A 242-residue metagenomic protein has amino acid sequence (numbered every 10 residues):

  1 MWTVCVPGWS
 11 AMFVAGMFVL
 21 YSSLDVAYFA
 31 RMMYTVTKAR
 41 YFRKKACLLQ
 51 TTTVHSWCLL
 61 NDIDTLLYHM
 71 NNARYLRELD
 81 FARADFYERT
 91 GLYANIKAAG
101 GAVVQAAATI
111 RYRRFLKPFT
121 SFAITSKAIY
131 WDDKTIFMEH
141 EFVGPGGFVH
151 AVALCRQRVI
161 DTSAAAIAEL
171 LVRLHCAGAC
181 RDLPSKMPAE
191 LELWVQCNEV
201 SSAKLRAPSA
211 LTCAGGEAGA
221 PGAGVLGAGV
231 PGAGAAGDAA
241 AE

Functional and structural regions predicted by a protein language model:
W2-A11, M32-D85, E192-T212: Catalytic strand-loop segment that frames the active site of acyl-thioester-processing enzymes
W2-V36, L116-P118, K127-G224, G237-E242: HotDog/MaoC-like acyl-thioester-processing domains
A46-Q50, A102-V104, G147: A generic structural signal for short, solvent-exposed coil/turn residues that cap or connect secondary-structure
T51-T53, Q105, S121, T135: A general secondary-structure signal for short beta-strands and their flanking turns/coil in non-transmembrane regions
A84-Y130, V152-L154, R158, E217-G219: Hydrophobic beta-strand-centered segment that forms part of the acyl-chain substrate-binding groove
